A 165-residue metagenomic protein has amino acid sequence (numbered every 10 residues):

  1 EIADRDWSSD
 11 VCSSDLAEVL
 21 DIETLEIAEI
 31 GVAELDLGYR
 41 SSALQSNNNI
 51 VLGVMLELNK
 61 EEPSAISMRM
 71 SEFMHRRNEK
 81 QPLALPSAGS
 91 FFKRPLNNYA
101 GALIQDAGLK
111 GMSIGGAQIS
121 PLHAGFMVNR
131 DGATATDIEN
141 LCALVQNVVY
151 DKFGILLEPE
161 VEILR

Functional and structural regions predicted by a protein language model:
E1-V11: Single conserved hydrophobic/aromatic residue that forms the stacking wall/gate of nucleotide- or nucleobase-binding
D15-V19: Short polybasic amphipathic segments
L20, T24-N140, N147-V148, K152-R165: Phosphate/pyrophosphate- and phosphate-bearing ligand-binding catalytic cores of soluble enzymes
